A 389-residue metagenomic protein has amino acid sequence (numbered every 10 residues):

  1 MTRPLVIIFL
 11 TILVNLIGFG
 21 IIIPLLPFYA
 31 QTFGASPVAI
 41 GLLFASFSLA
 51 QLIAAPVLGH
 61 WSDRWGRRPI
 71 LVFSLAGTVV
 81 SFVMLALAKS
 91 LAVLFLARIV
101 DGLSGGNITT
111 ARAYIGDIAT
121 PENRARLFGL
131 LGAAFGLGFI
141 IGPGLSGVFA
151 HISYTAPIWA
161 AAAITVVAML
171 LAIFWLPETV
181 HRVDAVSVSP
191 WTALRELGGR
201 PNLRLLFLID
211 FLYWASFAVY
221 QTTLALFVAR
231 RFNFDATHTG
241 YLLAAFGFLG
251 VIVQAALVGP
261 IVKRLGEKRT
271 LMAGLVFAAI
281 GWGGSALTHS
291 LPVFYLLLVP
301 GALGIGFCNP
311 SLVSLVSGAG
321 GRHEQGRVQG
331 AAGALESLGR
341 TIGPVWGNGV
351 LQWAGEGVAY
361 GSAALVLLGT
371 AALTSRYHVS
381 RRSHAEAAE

Functional and structural regions predicted by a protein language model:
P24-P37, T222-H238: Short amphipathic helix-loop junctions that connect adjacent transmembrane helices in Major Facilitator Superfamily/SLC
G34, G66, L87-A92, N233 (+1 more regions): Helix-breaking motifs and short loop linkers at transmembrane-helix boundaries and internal kinks in secondary membrane
A55-G66, V253-E267, L351: Helix-to-loop junctions at the C-terminal end of transmembrane segments in multipass secondary transporters
P69-M84, R269-G284: Structural signature of the two symmetry-related core transmembrane helices
A97-G136: Cytoplasmic helix-loop-helix junction between adjacent transmembrane helices in 12-TM secondary transporters
N107-A119, F307-G320: Intracellular juxtamembrane helix-capping segments at the cytosolic ends of symmetry-related transmembrane helices
L131-I173: Helix-loop-helix hairpin linking two adjacent transmembrane segments in secondary transporters
P177-I209: Juxtamembrane intracellular "pre-TM" segments in multi-pass secondary transporters
